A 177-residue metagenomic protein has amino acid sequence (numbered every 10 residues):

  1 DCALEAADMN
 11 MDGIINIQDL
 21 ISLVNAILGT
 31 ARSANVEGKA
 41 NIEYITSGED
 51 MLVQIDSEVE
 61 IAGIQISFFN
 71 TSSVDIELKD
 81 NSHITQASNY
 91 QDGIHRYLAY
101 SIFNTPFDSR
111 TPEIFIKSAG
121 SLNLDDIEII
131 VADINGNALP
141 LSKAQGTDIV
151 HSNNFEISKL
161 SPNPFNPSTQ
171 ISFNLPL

Functional and structural regions predicted by a protein language model:
D1-E49: Cellulosome-associated attachment modules in secreted, modular CAZymes
M9, L23, I66, P112-S118 (+1 more regions): Residue-level detector of buried hydrophobic side-chain packing in well-ordered secondary-structure elements
N16, L20-L23, I66, T147 (+2 more regions): Terminal processing/anchoring signals of secreted or surface-associated proteins and related intramolecular
R32-N35, S57-Q65, S72-I76, S121-N123 (+1 more regions): A short beta-turn/strand-edge loop motif at beta-sheet boundaries
S47-E60, D148-S161, F165-L177: Glycine-centered coil/turn sites that cap beta-strands in beta-rich domains
L52-G63, H83-V131: Structured beta-strand segments within beta-sheet-rich domains
F68-S82, V131-D133: Solvent-exposed beta-hairpin/edge-strand motifs
L124-D148: Edge beta-strands of extracellular beta-sandwich domains
